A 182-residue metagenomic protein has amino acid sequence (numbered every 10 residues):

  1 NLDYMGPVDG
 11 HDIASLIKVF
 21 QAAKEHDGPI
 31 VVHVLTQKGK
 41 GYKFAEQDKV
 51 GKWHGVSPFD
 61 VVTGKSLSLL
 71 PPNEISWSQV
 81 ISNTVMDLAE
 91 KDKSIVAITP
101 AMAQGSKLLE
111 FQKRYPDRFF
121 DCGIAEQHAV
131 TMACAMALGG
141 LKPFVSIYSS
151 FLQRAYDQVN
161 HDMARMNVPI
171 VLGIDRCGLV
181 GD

Functional and structural regions predicted by a protein language model:
N1-V19, E25-D182: Thiamine diphosphate
